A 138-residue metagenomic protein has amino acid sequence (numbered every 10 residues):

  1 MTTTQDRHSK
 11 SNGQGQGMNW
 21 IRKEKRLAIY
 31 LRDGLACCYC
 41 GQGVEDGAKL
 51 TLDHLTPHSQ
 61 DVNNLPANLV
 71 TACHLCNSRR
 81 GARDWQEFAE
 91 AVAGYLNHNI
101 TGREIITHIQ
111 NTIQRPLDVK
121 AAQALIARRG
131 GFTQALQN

Functional and structural regions predicted by a protein language model:
M1-Y39, H98, E104-D118, L125-A127: Short, charged surface segments at domain edges that flank catalytic/cofactor-binding sites
D6, R22, D46, P57 (+3 more regions): Alpha-helix initiation/capping motif
G13, G17, P57, C76: Conserved short-loop catalytic and cofactor-binding motifs
N19, G41-T71, R80-L96: Histidine-centered nuclease catalytic patch
Y39-C40, L75: Short, cysteine/histidine-rich loop/knuckle motifs that typically chelate Zn2+
A67-N68, L75-N138: A detector for short metal-coordination/catalytic motifs
